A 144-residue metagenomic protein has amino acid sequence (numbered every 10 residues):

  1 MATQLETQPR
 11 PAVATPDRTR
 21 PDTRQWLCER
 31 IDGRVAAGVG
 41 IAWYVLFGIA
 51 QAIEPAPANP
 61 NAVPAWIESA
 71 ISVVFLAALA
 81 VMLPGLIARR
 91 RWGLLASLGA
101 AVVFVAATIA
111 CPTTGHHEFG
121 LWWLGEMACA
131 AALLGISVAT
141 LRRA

Functional and structural regions predicted by a protein language model:
A2-A144: Topology signature of small-to-medium multi-pass alpha-helical membrane proteins
